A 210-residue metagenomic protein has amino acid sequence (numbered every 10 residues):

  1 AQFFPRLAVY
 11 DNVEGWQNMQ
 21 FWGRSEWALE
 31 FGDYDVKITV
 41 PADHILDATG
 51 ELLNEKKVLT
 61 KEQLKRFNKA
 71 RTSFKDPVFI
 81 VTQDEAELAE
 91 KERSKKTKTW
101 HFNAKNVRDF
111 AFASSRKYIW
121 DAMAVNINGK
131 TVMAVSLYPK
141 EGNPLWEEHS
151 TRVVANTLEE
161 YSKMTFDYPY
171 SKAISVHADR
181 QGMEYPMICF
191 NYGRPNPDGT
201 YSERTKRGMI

Functional and structural regions predicted by a protein language model:
A1-Q2: OB-fold single-stranded nucleic acid-binding module
P5-Q17, W22-G208: Hydrophobic helix-coil surface modules that form long, contiguous segments used for peptide/substrate interaction
